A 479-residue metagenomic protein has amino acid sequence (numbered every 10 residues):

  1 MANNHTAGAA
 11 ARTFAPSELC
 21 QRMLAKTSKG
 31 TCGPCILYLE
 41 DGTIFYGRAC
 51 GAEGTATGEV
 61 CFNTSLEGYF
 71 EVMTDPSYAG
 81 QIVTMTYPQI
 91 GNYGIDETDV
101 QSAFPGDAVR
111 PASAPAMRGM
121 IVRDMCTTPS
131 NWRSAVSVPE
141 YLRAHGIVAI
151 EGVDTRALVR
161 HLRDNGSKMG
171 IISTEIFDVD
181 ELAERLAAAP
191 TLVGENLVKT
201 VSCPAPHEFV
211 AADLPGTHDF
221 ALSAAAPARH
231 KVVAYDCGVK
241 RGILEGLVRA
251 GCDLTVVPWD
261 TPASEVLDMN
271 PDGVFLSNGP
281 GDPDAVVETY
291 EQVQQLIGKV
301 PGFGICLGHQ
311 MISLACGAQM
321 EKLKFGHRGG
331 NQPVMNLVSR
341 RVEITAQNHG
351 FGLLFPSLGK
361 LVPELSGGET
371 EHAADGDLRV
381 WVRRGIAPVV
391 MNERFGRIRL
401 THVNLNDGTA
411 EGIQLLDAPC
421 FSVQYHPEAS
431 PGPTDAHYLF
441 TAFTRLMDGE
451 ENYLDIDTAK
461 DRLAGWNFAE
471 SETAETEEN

Functional and structural regions predicted by a protein language model:
N3-A7, T13-A15, L19-C20, E67-F70 (+11 more regions): Amide-donor transfer/coupling interface in amidating biosynthetic enzymes
R12-D41, F45: Acidic, glycine-enriched active-site microenvironments
L39, G47, F62, T84-M85 (+4 more regions): General beta-strand structural signal in soluble alpha/beta enzymes
G51-Y69: N-terminal amphipathic, basic-rich helices that act as targeting or association modules
G152, P258, G273-S277, Q294-G317 (+1 more regions): Catalytic nucleophile loop
D253-W259: Short hydrophobic/Thr-rich beta-strand motif most characteristic of the beta2 strand and flanking loop of CheY-like
F275-A285: Short glycine/threonine-rich loop/turn motifs
